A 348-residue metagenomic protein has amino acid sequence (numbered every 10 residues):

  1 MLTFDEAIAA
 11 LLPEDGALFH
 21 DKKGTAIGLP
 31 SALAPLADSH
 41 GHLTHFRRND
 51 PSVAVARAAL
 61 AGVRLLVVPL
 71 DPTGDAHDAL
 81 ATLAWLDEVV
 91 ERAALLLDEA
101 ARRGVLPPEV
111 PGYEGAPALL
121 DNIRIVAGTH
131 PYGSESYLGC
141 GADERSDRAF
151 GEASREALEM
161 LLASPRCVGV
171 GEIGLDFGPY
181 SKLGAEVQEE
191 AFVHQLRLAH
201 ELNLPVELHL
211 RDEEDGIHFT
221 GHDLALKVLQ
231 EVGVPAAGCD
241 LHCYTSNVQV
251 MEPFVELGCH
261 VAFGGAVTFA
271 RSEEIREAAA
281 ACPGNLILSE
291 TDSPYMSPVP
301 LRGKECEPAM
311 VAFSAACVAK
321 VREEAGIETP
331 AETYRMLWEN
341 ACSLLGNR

Functional and structural regions predicted by a protein language model:
M1-R348: Mid-domain alpha/beta scaffold segments of enzyme catalytic cores
